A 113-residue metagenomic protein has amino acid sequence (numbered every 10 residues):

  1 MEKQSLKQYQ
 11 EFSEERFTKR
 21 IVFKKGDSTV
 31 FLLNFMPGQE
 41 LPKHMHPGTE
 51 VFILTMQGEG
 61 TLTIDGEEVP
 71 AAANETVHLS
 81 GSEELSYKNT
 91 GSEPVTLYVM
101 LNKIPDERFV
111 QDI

Functional and structural regions predicted by a protein language model:
M1-D27, V77, R108-I113: A short, N-terminal "cap"/entry segment at the start of jelly-roll beta-barrel domains of the cupin/DSBH fold
F23-T29, G38-V51: A short beta-loop-beta micro-motif enriched in histidine and acidic residues
G26-S28, P37-Q39, Q57-T61, K103-E107: Short, charged/polar surface micro-motifs in flexible loops or helix N-caps
S28, P37, G48, E67 (+2 more regions): A generic "binding-loop/recognition-motif" signal
N34-M36, H46-L62: Short, conserved beta-strand element in jelly-roll/cupin
E67-S82: Short acidic-glycine-tyrosine-enriched beta hairpin
G81-P105: Ligand-binding loop in jelly-roll beta-barrel domains
